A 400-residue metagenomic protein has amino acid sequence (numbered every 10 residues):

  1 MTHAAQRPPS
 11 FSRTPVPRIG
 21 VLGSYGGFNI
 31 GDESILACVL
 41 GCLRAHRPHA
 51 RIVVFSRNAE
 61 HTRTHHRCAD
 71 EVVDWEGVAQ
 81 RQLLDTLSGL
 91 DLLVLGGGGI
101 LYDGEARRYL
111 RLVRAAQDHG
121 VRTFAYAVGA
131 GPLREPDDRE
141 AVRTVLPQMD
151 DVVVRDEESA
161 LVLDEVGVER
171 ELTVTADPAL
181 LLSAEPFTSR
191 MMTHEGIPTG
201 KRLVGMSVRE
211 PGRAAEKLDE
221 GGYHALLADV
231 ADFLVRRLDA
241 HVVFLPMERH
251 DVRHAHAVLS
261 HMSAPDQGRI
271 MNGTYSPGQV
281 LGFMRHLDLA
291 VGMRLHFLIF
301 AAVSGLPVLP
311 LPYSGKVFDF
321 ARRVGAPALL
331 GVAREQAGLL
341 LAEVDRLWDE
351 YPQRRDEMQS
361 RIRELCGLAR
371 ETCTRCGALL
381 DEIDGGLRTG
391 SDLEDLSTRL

Functional and structural regions predicted by a protein language model:
T2-L400: Active-site anion-handling motifs in enzyme catalytic cores
